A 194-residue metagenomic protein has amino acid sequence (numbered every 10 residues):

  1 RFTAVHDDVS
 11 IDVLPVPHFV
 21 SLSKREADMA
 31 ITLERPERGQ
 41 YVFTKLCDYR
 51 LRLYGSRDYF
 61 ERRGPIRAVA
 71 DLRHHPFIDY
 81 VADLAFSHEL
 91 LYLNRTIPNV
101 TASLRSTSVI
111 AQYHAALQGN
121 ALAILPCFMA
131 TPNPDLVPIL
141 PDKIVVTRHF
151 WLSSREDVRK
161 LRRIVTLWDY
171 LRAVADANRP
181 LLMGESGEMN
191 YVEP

Functional and structural regions predicted by a protein language model:
R1-G39: Central regulatory/effector-binding core of bacterial HTH transcription factors
T3, M129-A130, L171: Hydrophobic C-terminal alpha-helix "anchor/cap" residues
V5-D8, A173, A177: Conserved amphipathic alpha-helical interaction elements at protein-protein interfaces in regulatory, energy-coupling
H6-D7, H75, N133, L161: Acidic-histidine catalytic/liganding microenvironments
V20-K24, P36-F150, D176-P194: C-terminal regulatory
F150-K160: A bilobed periplasmic-binding-protein/Venus flytrap-type ligand-binding module shared by bacterial periplasmic
R159-A173, R179: Short amphipathic alpha-helical coupling segments at ligand-binding clamshell hinges and other catalytic/signaling
